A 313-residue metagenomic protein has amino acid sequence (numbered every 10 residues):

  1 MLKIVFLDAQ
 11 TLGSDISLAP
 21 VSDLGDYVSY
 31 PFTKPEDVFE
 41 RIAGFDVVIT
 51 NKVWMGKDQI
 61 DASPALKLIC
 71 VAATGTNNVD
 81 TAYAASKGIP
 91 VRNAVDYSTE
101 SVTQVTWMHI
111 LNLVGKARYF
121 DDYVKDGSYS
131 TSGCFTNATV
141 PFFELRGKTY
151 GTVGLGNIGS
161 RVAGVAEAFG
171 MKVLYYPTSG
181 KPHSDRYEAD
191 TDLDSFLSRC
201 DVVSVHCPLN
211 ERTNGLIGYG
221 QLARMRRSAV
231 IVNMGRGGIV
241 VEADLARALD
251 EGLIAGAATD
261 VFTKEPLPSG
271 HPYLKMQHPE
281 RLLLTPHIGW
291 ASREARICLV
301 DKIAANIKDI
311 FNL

Functional and structural regions predicted by a protein language model:
M1-F45, F311: N-terminal glycine-/charge-rich "phosphate-binding" loop or analogous flexible N-terminal tail
I16, P20-D23, T136-R227: Rossmann-like dinucleotide/phosphate-binding beta-alpha-beta segment
P31, A72-A73, I89-E100, P177 (+1 more regions): Short beta->alpha connector loops at strand-helix junctions that form conserved, small/polar/Pro-enriched
F45, S63, C200, S228: An anion/phosphate-binding loop that grips the pyrophosphate of nucleotide cofactors and donors
V53, T74, D201, C207-L209 (+2 more regions): Short glycine-/small-residue-rich Rossmann-like dinucleotide-binding loops
V95-T149: Phosphate-binding beta-alpha-beta segment of Rossmann-like dinucleotide-binding domains, i.e., the NAD(P)
S228-V230, M234-L313: Rossmann-like dinucleotide-binding domain for NAD(H)/NADP(H)
